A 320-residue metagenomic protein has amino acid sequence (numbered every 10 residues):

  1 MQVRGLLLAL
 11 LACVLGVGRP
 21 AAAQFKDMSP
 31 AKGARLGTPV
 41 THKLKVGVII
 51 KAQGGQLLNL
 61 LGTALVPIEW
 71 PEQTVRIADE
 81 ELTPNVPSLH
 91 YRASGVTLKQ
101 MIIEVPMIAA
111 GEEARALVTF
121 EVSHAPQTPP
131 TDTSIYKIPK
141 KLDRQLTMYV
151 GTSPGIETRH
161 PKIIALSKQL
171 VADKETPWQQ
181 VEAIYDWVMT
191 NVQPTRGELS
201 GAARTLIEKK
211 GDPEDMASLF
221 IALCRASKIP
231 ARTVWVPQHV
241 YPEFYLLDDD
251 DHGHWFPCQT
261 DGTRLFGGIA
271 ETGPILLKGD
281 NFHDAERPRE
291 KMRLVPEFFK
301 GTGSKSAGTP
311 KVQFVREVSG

Functional and structural regions predicted by a protein language model:
M1-L7: Bacterial N-terminal signal peptides that target proteins for export
L8-G16: Bacterial N-terminal signal peptides
G18-P20: N-terminal signal peptide c-region/cleavage motif recognized by signal peptidases
A23-Q127: Intrinsically disordered, low-complexity N-terminal segments that are enriched in acidic
T63, I77-L82, D132-K141, T260-D261: Short intrinsically disordered coil segments
A114-R115, V122-E208, L219, R289 (+1 more regions): Secondary-structure boundary elements
G211-D212: Active-site-proximal helix/loop microenvironment of the serine DD-peptidase/beta-lactamase transpeptidase fold
D215-V295: Hydrophobic/aromatic-rich core segments of domains that either
